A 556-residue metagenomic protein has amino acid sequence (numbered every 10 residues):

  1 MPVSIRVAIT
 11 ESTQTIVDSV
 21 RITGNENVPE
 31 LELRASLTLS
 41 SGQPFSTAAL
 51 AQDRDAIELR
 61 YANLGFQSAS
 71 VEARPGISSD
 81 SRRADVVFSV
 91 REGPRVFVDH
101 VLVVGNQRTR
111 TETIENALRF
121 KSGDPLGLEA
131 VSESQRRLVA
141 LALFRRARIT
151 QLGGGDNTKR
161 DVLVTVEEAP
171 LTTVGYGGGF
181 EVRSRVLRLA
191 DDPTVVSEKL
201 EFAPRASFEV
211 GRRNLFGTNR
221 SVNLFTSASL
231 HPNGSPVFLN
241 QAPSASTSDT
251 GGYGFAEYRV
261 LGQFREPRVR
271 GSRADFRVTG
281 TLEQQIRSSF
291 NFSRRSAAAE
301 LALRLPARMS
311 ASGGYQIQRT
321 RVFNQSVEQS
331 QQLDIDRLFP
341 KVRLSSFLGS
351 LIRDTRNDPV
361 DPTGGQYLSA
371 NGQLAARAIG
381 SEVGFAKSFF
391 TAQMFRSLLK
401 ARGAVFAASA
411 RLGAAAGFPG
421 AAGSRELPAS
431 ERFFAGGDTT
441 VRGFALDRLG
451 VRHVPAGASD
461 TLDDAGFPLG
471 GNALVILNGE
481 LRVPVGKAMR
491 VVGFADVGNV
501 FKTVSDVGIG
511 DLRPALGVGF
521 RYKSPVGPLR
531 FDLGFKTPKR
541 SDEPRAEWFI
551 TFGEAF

Functional and structural regions predicted by a protein language model:
M1-V196, E201-R205, E209-R212, S221-Y258 (+5 more regions): Periplasmic polypeptide-binding modules associated with outer-membrane biogenesis and secretion
E72-R74, L102, R148-T150, T165 (+9 more regions): Transmembrane beta-strands of outer-membrane beta-barrel proteins
V103-G105, F180-E181, L239-S244, S293-A298 (+5 more regions): Flexible, surface-exposed loop regions and adjacent strand-edge segments of Gram-negative outer-membrane beta-barrel
A140, G155, T173-F202, S207 (+6 more regions): C-terminal outer-membrane beta-barrel translocator/porin domains of Gram-negative envelope proteins and their
F144-R145, T172-V174, A203, N214-V222 (+6 more regions): Repeated loop/turn-to-beta-strand initiation elements of outer-membrane beta-barrel proteins
P204, A228-L230, A256-V260, G280-I286 (+8 more regions): Transmembrane beta-barrel architecture of outer-membrane proteins
T247-R337: Transmembrane beta-barrel wall of Gram-negative outer-membrane proteins
L348, V518-L529, R545-F556: Outer-membrane beta-barrel "beta-signal"
